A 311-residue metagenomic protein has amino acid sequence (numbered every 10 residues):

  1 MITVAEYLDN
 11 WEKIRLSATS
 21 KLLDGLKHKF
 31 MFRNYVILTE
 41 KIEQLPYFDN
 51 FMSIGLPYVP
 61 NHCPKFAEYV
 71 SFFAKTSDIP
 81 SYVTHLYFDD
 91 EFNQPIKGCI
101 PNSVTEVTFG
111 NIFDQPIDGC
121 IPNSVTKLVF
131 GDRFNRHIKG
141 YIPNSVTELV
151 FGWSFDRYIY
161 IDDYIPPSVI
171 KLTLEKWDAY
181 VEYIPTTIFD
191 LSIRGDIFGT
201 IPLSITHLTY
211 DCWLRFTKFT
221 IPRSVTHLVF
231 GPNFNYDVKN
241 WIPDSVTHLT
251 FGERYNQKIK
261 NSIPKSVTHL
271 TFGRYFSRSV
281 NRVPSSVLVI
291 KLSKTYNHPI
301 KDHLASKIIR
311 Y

Functional and structural regions predicted by a protein language model:
I2, W11-F30, Y47: Short helix-loop-helix/strand-helix junction enriched in hydrophobic and basic residues
R15, L26, K41-Y47, P57-K65 (+12 more regions): Short, T/G/N/S-enriched strand-turn elements that build extracellular solenoid repeat scaffolds
G25-C99, S103-G110, S124-T126, F130 (+5 more regions): LRR N-terminal entry segment and analogous cap-like coil->beta motifs
S103, S124, S145, S168 (+3 more regions): Extracellular beta-helix/beta-solenoid repeat scaffolds
S192, S204-H207, S224-V229, S245-T250 (+3 more regions): C-terminal capping region of solenoid repeat domains
